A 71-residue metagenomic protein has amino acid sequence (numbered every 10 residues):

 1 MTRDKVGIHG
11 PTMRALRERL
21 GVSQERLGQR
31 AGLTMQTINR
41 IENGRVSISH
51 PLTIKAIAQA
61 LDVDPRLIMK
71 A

Functional and structural regions predicted by a protein language model:
M1-R19, R66: A short, Lys/Arg-rich alpha-helix, primarily the initiator
P11-R30, K55-A56: Short basic helix-loop element that most often maps to the first helix and adjoining turn of HTH DNA-binding modules
E25, Q36, R66: Key DNA-contact positions within bacterial/archaeal DNA-binding proteins
G32-I48: Recognition helix of helix-turn-helix/homeodomain-like DNA-binding domains that insert into the DNA major groove
R45-Q59: Short, basic-rich loop-to-helix N-cap that marks the start of a DNA-contacting helix
D62-A71: Short C-terminal boundary/hinge segments that cap the last helix of small helical domains
